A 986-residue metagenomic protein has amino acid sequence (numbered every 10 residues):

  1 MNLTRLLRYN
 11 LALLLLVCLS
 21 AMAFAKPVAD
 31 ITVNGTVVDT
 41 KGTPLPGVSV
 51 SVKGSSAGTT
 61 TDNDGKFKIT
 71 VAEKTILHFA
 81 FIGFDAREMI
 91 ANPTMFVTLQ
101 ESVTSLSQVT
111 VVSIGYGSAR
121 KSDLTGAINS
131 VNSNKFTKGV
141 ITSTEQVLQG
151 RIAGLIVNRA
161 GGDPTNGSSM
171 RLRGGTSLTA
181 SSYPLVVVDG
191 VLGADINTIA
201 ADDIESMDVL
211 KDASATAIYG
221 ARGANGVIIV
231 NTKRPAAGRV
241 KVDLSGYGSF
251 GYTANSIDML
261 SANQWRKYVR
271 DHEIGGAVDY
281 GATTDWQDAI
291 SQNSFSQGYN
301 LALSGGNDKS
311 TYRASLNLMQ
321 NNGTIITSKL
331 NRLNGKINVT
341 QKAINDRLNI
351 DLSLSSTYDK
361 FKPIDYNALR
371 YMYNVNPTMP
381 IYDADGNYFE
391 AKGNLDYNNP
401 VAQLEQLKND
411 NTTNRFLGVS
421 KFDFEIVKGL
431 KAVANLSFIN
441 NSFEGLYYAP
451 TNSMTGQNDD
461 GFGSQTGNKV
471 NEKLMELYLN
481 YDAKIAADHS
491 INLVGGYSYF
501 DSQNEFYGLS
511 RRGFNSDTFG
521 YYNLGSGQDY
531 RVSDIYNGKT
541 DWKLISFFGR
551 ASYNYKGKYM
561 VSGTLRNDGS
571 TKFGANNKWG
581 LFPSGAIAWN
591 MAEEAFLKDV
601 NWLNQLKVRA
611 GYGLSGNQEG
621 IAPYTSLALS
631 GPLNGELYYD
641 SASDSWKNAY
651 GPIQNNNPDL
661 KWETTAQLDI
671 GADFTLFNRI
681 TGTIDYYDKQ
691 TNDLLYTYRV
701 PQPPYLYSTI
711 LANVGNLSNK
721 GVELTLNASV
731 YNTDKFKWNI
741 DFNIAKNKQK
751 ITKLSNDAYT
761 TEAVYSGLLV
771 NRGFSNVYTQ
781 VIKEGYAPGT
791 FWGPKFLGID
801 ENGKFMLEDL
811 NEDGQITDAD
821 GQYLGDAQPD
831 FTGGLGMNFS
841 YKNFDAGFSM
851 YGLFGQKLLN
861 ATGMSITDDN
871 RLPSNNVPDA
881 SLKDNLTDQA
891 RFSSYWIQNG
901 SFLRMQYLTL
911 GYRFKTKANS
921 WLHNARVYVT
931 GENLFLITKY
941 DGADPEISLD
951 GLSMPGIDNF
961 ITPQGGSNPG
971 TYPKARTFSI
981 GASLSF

Functional and structural regions predicted by a protein language model:
M1-I337, K342-A343, L348-D351, S355 (+9 more regions): Short, small/polar-rich motifs associated with maturation and membrane association, primarily at protein termini
V50, F79, V186, Y382 (+4 more regions): Short aromatic-centered micro-motifs
E145, Q149, T709-S718, T760-F791 (+3 more regions): C-terminal extracellular loops and terminal segments of Gram-negative outer membrane beta-barrel proteins
Y183, R266, G281, S294-Q297 (+8 more regions): Extracellular/periplasmic, surface-exposed regions of secreted and cell-surface proteins
S256-Q287, P377-L404, F519-T540, L633-N655 (+3 more regions): Flexible glycine-rich, low-complexity coil/linker segments exposed to the extracellular/periplasmic environment
E812-G814, D845-M905, A943: C-terminal beta-barrel architecture of Gram-negative outer-membrane proteins
